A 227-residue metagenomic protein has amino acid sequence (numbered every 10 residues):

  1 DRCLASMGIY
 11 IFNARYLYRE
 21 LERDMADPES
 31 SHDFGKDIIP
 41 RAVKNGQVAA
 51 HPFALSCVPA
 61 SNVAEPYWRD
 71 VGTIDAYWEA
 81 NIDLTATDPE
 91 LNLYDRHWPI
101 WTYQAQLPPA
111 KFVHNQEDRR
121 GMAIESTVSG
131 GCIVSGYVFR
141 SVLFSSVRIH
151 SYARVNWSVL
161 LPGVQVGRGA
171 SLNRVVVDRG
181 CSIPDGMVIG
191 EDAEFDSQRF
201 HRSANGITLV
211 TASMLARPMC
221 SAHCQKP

Functional and structural regions predicted by a protein language model:
D1-R15: Conserved core of the sugar-phosphate nucleotidyltransferase
R15-Y16, R23-P227: Left-handed beta-helix
